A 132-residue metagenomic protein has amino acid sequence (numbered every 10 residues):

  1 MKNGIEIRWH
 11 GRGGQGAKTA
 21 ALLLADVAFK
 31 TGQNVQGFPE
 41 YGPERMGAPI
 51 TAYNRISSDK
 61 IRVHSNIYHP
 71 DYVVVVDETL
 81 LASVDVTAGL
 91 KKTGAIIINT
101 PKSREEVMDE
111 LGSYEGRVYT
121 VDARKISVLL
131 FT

Functional and structural regions predicted by a protein language model:
M1-T132: Active-site cofactor/cluster-binding pocket
